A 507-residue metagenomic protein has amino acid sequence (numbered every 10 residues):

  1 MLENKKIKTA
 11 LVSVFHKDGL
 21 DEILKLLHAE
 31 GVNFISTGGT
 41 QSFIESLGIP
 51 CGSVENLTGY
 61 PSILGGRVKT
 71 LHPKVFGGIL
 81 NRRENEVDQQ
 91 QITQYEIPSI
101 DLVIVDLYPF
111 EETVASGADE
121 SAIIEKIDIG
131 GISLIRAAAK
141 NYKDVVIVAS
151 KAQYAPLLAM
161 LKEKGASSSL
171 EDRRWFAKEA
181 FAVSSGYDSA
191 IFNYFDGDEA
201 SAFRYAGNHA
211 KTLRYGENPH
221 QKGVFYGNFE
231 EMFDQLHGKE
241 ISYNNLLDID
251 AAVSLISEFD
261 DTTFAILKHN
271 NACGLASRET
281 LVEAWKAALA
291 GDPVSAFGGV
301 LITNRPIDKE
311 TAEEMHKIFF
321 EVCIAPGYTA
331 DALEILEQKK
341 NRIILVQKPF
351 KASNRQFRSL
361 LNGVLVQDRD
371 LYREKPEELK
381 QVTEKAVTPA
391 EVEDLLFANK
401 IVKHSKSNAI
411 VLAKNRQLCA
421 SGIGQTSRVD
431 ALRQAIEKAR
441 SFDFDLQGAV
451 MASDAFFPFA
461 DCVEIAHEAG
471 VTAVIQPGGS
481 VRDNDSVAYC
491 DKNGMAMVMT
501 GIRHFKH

Functional and structural regions predicted by a protein language model:
M1-L57: N-terminal glycine-/serine-/threonine-rich phosphate-binding loop
L2-V12, K17, L102-V105, G186-S189 (+1 more regions): ATP-dependent carboxylate/acyl-activation modules
F34, C51, V145-I147, I344 (+2 more regions): Hydrophobic beta-strand scaffold residues
G39-F110: Glycine-rich nucleotide/cofactor/substrate-binding loop typically near the N-terminus or early in the first domain
T40-F43, T58-L64, F110-E112, S133-R136 (+6 more regions): Short gly/pro/ser/thr-enriched loop/turn and capping motifs at secondary-structure boundaries
R83-I132, R136-A138, K380-P389: Active-site/ligand-binding-proximal alpha/beta "capping" segment
K126-K143, S150-Q153, K406: Short alpha-helices
A152, P156-F203, L213, I318: Non-catalytic interaction/clamp surfaces of large macromolecular machines
